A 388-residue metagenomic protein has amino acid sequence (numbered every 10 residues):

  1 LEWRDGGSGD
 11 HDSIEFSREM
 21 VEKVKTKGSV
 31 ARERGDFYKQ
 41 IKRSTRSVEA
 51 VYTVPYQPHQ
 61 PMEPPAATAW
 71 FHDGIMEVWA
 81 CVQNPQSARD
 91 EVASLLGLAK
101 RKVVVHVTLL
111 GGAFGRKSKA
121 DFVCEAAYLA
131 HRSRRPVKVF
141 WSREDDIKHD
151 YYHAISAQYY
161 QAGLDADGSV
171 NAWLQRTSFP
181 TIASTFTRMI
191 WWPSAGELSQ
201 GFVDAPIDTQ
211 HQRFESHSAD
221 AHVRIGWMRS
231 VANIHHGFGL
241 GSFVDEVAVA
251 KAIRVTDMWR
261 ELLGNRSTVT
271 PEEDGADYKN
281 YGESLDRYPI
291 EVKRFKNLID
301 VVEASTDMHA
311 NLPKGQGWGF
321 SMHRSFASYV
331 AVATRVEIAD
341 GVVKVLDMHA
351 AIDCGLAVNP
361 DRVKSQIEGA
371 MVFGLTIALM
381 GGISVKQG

Functional and structural regions predicted by a protein language model:
L1-V358, R362, L379-Q387: Structural alpha/beta core scaffold segments of enzyme domains
